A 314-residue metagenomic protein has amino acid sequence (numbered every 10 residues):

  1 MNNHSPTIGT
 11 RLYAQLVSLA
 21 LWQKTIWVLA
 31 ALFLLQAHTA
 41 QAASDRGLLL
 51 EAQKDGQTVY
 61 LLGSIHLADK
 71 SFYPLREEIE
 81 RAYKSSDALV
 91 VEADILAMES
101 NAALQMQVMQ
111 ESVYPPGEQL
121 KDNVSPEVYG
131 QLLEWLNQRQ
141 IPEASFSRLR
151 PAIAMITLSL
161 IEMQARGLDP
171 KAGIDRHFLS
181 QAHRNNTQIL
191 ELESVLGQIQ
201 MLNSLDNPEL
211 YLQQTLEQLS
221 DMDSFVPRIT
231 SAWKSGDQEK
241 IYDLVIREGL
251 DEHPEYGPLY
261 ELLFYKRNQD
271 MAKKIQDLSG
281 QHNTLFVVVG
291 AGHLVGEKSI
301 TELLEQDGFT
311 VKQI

Functional and structural regions predicted by a protein language model:
M1-L21: N-terminal secretory signal peptides that target proteins for export/translocation
A20-A37: Bacterial N-terminal signal peptides
W22, A82-S85, L278-Q281: Alpha-helix C-cap/termination motif
V28, Q53-D55, G280-Q281: Short hydrophobic "helix-edge" motifs at membrane interfaces and signal-peptide entry regions
A40-S44: Boundary at the C-terminal end of the N-terminal hydrophobic targeting segment
L49-L259, L263: Structured, acidic catalytic/metal-binding patches in enzyme active sites
P258-I314: A cross-kingdom marker for long, charged
